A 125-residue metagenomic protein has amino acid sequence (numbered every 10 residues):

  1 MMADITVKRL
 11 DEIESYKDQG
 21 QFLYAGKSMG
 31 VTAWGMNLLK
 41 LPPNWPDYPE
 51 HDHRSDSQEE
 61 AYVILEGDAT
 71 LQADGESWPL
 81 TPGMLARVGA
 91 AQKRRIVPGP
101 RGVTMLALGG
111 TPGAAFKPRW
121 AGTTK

Functional and structural regions predicted by a protein language model:
M1-G35, P42-P43, K117-K125: A short, N-terminal "cap"/entry segment at the start of jelly-roll beta-barrel domains of the cupin/DSBH fold
T32, P42-D47, D68, T111-A114: Short, charged/polar surface micro-motifs in flexible loops or helix N-caps
N37-D56: Conserved short histidine dyad/triad with adjacent acidic residue
P49, L71-Q72, V88, R94-P100: Short beta-strand His + acidic residue motifs that chelate non-heme Fe in jelly-roll/DSBH and cupin folds
S57-T70, D74: Glycine- and acidic-residue-biased ligand/ion/polar-headgroup-sensing regions
G75-A91: Short acidic-glycine-tyrosine-enriched beta hairpin
R95-K125: Double-stranded beta-helix
